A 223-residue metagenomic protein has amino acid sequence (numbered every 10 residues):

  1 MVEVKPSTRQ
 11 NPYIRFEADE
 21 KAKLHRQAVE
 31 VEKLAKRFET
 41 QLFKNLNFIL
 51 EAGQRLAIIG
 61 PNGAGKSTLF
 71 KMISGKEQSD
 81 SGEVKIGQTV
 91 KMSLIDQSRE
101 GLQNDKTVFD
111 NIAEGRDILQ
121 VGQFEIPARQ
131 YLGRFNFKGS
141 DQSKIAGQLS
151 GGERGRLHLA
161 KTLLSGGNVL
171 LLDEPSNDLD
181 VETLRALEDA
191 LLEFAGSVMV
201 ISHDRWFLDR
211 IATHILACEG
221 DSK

Functional and structural regions predicted by a protein language model:
V4-S7, T68: N-proximal short alpha-helices
P6-A28: ABC-family P-loop ATPase nucleotide-binding domain
K21-K223: ABC ATP-binding cassette signature C-motif
